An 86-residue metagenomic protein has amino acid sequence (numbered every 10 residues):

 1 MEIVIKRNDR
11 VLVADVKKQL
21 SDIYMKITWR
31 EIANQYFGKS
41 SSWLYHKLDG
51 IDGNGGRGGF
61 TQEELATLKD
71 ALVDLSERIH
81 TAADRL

Functional and structural regions predicted by a protein language model:
K6, R10, D52, F60 (+1 more regions): Short, charged recognition helix plus adjacent turn of helix-turn-helix-like nucleic-acid-binding domains
N8-M25: Short, amphipathic alpha-helical "recognition" segments used to contact nucleic acids or chromatin
K17, S21, S76, H80-R85: Terminal non-globular linear segments
I23, R30, I51-G55: Alpha-helix C-capping/helix-to-loop hinge sites
T28-Y36: Short alpha-helical "recognition helix" segments of helix-turn-helix
S40-G58: Recognition helix of helix-turn-helix/homeodomain-like DNA-binding domains that insert into the DNA major groove
F60-I79: DNA major-groove recognition helix of helix-turn-helix/homeodomain DNA-binding modules
